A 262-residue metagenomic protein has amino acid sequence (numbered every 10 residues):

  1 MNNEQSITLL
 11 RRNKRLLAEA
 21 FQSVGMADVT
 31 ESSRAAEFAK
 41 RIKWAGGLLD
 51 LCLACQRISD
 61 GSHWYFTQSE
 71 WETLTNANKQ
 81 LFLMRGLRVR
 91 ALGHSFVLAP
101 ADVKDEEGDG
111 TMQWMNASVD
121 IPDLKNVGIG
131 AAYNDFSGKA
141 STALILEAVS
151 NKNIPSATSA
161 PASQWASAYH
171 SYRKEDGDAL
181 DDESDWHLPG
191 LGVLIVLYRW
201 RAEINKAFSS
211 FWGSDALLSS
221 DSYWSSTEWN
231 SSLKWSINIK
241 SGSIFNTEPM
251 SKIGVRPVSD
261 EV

Functional and structural regions predicted by a protein language model:
M1-N2, S220: The identity of the second residue at the extreme N-terminus of proteins
N2-D182, P249-V262: Short, compositionally biased
K152-H187, L191-P249, V258-E261: An exposed tryptophan-centered "aromatic clamp" motif
